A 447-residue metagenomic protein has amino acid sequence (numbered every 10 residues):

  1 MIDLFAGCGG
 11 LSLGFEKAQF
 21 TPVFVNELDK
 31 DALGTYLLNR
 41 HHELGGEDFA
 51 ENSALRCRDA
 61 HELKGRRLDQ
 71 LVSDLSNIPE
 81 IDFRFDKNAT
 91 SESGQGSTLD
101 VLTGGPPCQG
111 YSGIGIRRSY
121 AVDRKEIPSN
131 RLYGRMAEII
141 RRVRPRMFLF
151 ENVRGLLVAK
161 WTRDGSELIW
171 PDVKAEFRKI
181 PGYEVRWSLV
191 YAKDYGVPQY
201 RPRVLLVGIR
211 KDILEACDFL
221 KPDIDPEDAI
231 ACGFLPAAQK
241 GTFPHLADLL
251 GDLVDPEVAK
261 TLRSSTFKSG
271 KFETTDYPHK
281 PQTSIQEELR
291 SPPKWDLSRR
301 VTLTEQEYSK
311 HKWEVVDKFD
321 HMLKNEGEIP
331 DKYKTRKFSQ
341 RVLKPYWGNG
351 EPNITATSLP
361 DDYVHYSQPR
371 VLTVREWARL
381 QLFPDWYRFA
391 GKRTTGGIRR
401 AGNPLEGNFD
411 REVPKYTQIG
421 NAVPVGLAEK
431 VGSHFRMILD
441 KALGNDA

Functional and structural regions predicted by a protein language model:
I2, V101-T103, L149: N-terminal Rossmann-like NAD(P) cofactor-binding module of classical short-chain dehydrogenase/reductase
I2-H61: SAM cofactor-binding core of SAM-dependent methyltransferases, primarily the Rossmann-like beta-alpha-beta module
G9, K30, P107-Q109, R154-G155 (+4 more regions): Short, solvent-exposed loop/turn segments at secondary-structure junctions
F15-Q19, L38-H41, Q70-L71, G115-S119 (+2 more regions): Short, glycine/charged-enriched secondary-structure capping and boundary segments
A54-R66, L189-K193: Conserved acidic residues
E62-R67, V72, S76-P79, G432-L443: Short, hydrophobic alpha-helical segments
L71-D74, N88-L99, Y111-Y333: Class I S-adenosyl-L-methionine
G270-A447: C-terminal target-recognition/interaction regions appended to catalytic cores
